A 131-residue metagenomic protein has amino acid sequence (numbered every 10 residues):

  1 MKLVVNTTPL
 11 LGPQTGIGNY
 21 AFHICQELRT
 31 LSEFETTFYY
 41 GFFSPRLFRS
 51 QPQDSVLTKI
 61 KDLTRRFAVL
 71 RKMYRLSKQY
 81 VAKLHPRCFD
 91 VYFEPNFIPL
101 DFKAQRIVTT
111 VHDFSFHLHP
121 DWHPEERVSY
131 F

Functional and structural regions predicted by a protein language model:
M1-F131: Carbohydrate transferase catalytic cores enriched for Leloir-type hexosyltransferases
